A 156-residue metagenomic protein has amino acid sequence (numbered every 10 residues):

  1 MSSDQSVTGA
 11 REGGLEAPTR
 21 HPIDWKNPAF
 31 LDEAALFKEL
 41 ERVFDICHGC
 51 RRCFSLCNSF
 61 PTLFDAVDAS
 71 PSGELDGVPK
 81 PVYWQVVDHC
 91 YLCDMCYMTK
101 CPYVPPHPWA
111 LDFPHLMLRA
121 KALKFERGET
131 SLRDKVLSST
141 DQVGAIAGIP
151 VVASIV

Functional and structural regions predicted by a protein language model:
S2-I46, L56-H89: Sequence context of c-type cytochrome heme-c attachment sites
A34-F44, A69-V156: Iron-sulfur-cluster electron-transfer modules
G49: Double-stranded DNA-binding cores of transcription factors and transposases
R52: A short, cysteine/histidine-rich metal-binding "knuckle" motif
